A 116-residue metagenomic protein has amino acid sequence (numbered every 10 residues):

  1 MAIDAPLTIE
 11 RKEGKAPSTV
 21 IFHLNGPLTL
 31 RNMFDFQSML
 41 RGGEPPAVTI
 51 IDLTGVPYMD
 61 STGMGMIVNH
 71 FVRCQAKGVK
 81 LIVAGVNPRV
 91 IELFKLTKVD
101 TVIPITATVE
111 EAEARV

Functional and structural regions predicted by a protein language model:
A2-S38: STAS-typified acidic loop motif
P27-I103: Amphipathic alpha-helical interaction surfaces in cytosolic regulatory modules
P88, E110-E111: Acidic phosphotransfer microenvironment of two-component signaling modules
P104-T108: Short acidic-hydrophobic, aromatic-tinged amphipathic segments that line or gate anion-handling sites
